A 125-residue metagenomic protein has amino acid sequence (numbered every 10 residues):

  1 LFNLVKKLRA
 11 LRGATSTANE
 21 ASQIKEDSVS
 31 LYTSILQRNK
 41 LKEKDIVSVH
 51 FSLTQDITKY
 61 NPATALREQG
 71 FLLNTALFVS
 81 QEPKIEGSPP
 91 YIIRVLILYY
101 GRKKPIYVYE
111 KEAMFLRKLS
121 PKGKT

Functional and structural regions predicted by a protein language model:
L1-T125: Terminal domain-initiation and capping elements
